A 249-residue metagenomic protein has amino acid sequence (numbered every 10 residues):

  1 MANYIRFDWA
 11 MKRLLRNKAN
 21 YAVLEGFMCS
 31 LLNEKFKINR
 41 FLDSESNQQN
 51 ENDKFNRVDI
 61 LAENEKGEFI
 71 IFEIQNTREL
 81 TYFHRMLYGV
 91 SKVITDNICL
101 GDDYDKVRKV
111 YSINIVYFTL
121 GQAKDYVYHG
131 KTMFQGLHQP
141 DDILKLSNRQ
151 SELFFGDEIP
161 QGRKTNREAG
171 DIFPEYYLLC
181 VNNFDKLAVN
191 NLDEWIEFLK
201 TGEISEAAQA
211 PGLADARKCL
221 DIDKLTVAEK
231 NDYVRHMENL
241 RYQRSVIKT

Functional and structural regions predicted by a protein language model:
M1, E65, I70-Q75, N190-T249: Short, charged alpha-helical interaction segments and adjacent helix-coil junctions
M1-P174: Accessory alpha/beta interaction modules
R6, A22-V23, T81, L187-N190 (+1 more regions): Generic recognition of short, well-ordered alpha-helical interface segments
R13-N17, E79, D102, F184-L187 (+2 more regions): Generic alpha-helical structural element
N114, L178-C180, D221: Short, well-ordered beta-strand micro-motif
Y117-T119, N182-N183, T226: A broadly conserved detector of short glycine/acidic/proline-rich loop/turn motifs that flank catalytic sites and bind
N148-G156, R163-T165, D171-G212: Upstream accessory/linker segments immediately N-terminal to the RecA-like ATPase cores of bacterial MutS and a subset
